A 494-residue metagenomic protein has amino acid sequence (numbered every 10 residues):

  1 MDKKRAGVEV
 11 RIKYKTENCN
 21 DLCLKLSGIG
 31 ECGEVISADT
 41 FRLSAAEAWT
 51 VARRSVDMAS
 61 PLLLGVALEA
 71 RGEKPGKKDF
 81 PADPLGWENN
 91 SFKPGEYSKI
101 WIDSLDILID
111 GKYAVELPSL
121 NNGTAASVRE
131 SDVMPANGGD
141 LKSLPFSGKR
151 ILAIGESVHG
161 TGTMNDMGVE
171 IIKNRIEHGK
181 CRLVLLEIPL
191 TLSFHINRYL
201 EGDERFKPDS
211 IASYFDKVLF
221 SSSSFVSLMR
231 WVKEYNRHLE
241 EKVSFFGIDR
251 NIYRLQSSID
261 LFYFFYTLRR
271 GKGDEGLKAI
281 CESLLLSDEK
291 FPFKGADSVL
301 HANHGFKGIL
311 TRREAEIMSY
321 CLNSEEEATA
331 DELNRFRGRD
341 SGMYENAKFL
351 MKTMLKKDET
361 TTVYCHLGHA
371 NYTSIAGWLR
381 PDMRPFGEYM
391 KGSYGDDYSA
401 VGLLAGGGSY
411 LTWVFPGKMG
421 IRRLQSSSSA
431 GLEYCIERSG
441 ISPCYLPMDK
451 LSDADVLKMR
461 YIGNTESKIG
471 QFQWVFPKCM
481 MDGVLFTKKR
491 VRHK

Functional and structural regions predicted by a protein language model:
M1-C23, T50-M58, L64-L68, S104-D106 (+1 more regions): Extra-cytoplasmic beta-strand recognition segments
M1-E9, C32-T40, F80, P84-N89: Secreted extracellular polysaccharide-interacting domains
N18, G72-K74, L192, N371: Feature marks short, surface-exposed loop/turn motifs that line or immediately flank catalytic pockets and channel
C19-D21, G33-V35, L63, P75-K77 (+4 more regions): Intrinsically disordered, low-complexity acidic/polar segments
L24-G30: Short, surface-exposed beta-strand/strand-loop-strand elements in extracellular ectodomains
C32-L63, R71-K78, Y97: Extracellular carbohydrate recognition and processing domains and analogous Trp-centered ligand-binding platforms
M58-S60, G95-Y97, W101-K494: Structured catalytic-domain cores with a bias toward divalent-metal coordination
G72-I109: Extracellular carbohydrate recognition
